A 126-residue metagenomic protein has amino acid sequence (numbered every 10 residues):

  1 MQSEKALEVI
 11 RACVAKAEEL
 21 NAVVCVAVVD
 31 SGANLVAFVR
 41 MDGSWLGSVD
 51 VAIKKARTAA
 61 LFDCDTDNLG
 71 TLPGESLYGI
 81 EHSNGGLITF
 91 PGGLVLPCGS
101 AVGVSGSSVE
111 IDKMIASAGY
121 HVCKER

Functional and structural regions predicted by a protein language model:
M1-R126: Flexible, solvent-exposed loop/hinge segments and secondary-structure transition points
